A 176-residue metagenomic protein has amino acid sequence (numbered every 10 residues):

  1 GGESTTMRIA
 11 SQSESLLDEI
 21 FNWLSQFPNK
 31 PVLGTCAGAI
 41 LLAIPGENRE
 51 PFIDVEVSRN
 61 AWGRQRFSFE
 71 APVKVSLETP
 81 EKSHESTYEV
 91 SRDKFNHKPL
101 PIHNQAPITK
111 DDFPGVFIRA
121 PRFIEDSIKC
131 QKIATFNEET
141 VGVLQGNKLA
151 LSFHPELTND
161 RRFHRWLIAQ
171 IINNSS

Functional and structural regions predicted by a protein language model:
G1-G34, A39-P45: Flexible gly/pro-rich beta->alpha loop and the following alpha-helix that scaffold active-site loops
R8, P31-V32, E50, G115 (+1 more regions): A residue-level structural signature of the nucleotidyltransferase/glycosyltransferase Rossmann-like core
R8-S11, K129, F163: Short, glycine/acidic-enriched capping/hinge loops at junctions between secondary-structure elements
E14-L17, R49-P51, T135, I168-A169: Glycine-rich, phosphate-binding/catalytic loops in enzymes
L24-F27, L33, I108-K110, I124-E125 (+1 more regions): Solvent-exposed alpha-helices and their adjacent loops that cap or buttress functional pockets in soluble metabolic
G46-E139: Pocket-forming structural segment of enzyme catalytic cores
T135-N173: A glycine-centered loop/beta-turn motif at secondary-structure junctions
